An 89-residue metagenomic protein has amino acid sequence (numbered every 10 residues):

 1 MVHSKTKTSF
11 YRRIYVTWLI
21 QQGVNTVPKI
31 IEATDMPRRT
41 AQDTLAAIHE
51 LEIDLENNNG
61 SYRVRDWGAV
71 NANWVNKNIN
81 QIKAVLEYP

Functional and structural regions predicted by a protein language model:
M1-K5, L19, D66-P89: Long, low-complexity, charge-rich intrinsically disordered regions
S9-V16: Short, leucine-enriched amphipathic alpha-helices that occur as contiguous helical runs
Q21-T26: Short capping segments at the starts of secondary-structure elements
I30-E32: The alpha-helix within a helix-turn-helix
L45-E50: Residue-level detection of the helix-turn-helix DNA-binding "recognition helix"
N59-W67: Minor-groove-contacting beta-hairpin "wing" of winged helix-turn-helix DNA-binding domains
